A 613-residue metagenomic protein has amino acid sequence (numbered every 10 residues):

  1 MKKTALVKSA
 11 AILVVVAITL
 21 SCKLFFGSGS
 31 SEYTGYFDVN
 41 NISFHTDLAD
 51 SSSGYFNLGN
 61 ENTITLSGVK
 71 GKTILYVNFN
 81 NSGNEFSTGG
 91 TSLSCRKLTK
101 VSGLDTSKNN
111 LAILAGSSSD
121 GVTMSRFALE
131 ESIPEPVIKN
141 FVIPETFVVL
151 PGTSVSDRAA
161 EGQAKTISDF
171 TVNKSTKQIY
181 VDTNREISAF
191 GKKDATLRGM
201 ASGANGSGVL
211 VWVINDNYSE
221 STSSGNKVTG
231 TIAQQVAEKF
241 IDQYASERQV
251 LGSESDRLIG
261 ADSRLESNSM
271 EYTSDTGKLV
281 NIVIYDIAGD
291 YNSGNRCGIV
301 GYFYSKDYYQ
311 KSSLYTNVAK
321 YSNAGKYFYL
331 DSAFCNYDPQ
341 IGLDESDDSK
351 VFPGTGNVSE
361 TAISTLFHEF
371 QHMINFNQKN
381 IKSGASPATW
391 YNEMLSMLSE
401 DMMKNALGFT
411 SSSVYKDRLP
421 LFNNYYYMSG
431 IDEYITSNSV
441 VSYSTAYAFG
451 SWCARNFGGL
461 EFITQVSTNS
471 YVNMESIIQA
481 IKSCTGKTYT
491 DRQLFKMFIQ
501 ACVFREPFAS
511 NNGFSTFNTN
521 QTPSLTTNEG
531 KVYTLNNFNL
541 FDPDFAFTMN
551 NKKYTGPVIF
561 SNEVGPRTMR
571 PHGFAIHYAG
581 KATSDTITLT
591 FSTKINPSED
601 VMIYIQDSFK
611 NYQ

Functional and structural regions predicted by a protein language model:
K2-A11: Bacterial N-terminal signal peptides that target proteins for export
S9, V15-F44: Bacterial Sec-dependent N-terminal signal peptides
F37, F56-N57, G68, V472-Q613: Beta/coil-rich, acidic/histidine-enriched accessory regions frequently appended to metallopeptidases
L58, F86-G103: Phosphate/adenylate-binding glycine loop and adjacent helical scaffold
F79-N80, S102, N110-G225: Acidic/polar low-complexity interaction segments
S207-A388, L395, A406-L407: Juxtacatalytic substrate-recognition/specificity segment
T222-N226, A261-M270, G294-S322, N336-N357 (+4 more regions): Surface-exposed intrinsically disordered loops and tails
E360, S364-T365, I381-A446, S451-N456 (+1 more regions): Acidic/His/Gly-enriched intrinsically disordered linker/tail segments that often contain short helix/coil "MoRF-like"
